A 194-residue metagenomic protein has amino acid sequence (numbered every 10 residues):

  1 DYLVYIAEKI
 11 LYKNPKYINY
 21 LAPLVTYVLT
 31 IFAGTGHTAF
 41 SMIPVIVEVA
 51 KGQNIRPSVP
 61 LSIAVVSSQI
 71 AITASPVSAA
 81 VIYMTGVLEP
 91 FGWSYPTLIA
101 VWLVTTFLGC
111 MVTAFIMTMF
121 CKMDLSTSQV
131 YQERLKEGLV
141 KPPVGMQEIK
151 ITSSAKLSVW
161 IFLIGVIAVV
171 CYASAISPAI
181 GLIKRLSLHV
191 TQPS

Functional and structural regions predicted by a protein language model:
D1-Q53, P60, S194: Membrane-embedded alpha-helical segments and adjacent helix-loop junctions characteristic of multi-pass solute
L3, T85-Y95, I176-L186: Membrane-interface helix termini and inter-helical loops of multi-pass transporters
I10-N14, R56-V59, W93, T97 (+3 more regions): Juxtamembrane/transmembrane-helix boundary motifs in multi-pass membrane proteins
P15-A22, L98, S158, F162: Residue-level signature of transmembrane alpha-helical entry/exit and packing/kink sites in multi-pass membrane
K16-Y20, A74, L135-L139: Small-residue-rich segments of transmembrane alpha-helices in multi-pass membrane proteins, especially helix faces
T26-I43, P57-T97, V101, T105-F120: Alpha-helical transmembrane segments and, especially, the helix-loop junctions at the ends of these helices
I46-S58, S62, S174-L186: Hydrophobic alpha-helical transmembrane segments and immediately flanking/interface helices in integral membrane
A100-S194: Long, contiguous bundles of hydrophobic transmembrane helices that form the permeation core of multi-pass
